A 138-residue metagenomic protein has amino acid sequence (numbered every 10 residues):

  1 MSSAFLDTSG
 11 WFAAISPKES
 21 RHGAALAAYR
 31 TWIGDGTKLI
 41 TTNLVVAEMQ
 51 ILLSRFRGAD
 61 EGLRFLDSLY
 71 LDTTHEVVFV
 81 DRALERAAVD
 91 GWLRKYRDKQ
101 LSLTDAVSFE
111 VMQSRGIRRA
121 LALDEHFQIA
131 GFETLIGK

Functional and structural regions predicted by a protein language model:
M1-T41, S54-D67, K138: Short, well-structured N-terminal submotif of metal-dependent ribonuclease cores
D7, E48, D105, D124: Acidic active-site catalytic centers that drive phospho-/nucleotidyl reactions and related ester hydrolyses
W11, V46, F127-Q128: A generic structural signal for short hydrophobic patches within well-formed alpha-helices
D35-L39, T74-E76, G116-R118: Short active-site oxyanion
D72-R82, Y96-Q100, F127-K138: Short acidic, glycine/proline-enriched helix-loop-strand junctions
V77-R118: Active-site neighborhoods of divalent-metal-dependent phosphate/nucleic-acid chemistry enzymes
F109-K138: Acidic, PIN/NYN-like endoribonuclease modules and their adjacent C-terminal/linker elements
